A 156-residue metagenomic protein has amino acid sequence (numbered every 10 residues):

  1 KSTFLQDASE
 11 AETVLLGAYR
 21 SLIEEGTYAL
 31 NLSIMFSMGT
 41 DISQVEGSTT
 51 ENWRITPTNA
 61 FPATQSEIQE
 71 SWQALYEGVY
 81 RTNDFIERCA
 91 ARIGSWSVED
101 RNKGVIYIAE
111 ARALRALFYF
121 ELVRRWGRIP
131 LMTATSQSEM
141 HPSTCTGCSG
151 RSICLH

Functional and structural regions predicted by a protein language model:
K1-S37, N59-F61: Membrane-proximal, proline-rich intrinsically disordered regions
E12, R20-E24, T49-W126, P142 (+1 more regions): Conserved, well-structured interaction surfaces
L30-I34, M38, W126-A134: Outer-membrane beta-barrel and related beta-rich outer-membrane complex signature in Gram-negative bacteria
T135-E139: Short edge-strand/loop segments of extracellular domains
